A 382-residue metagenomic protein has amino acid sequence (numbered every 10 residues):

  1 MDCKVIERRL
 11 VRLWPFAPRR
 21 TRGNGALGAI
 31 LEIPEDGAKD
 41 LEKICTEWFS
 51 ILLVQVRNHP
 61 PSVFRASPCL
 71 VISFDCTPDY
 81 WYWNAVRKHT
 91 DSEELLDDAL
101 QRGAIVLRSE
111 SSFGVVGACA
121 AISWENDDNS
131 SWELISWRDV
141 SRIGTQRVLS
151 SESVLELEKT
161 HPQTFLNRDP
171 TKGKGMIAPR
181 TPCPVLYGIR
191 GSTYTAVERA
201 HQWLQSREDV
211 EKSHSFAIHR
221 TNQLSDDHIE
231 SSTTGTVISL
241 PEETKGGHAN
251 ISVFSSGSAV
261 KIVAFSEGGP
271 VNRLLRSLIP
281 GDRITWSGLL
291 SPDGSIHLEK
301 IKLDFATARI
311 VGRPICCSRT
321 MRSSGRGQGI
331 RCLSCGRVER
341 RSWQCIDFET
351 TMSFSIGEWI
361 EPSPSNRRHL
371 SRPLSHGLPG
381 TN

Functional and structural regions predicted by a protein language model:
D2-P34: Glycine/small-residue-rich interface belts in oligomeric ring/scaffold proteins and their assembly partners
E32, A38-L224: Long, hydrophobic alpha/beta structural blocks
H219, L289-I315: OB-fold/S1-family single-stranded nucleic acid-binding modules
D226-G247, I310-I315: Structural detector for short beta-strands of small beta-barrel domains
E230-S232, G268-W286: Short nucleic-acid-contacting surface segments enriched for D/E, G, S/T with interspersed K/R
S239-E243, R283, S287-G294: Short, charged beta-turn/beta-strand-edge "cap" motif at the junction between a beta-strand and an adjacent loop
E242-G268: OB-fold (S1/OB) nucleic-acid-binding surfaces
L303-L370: Cys/His-rich short segments
